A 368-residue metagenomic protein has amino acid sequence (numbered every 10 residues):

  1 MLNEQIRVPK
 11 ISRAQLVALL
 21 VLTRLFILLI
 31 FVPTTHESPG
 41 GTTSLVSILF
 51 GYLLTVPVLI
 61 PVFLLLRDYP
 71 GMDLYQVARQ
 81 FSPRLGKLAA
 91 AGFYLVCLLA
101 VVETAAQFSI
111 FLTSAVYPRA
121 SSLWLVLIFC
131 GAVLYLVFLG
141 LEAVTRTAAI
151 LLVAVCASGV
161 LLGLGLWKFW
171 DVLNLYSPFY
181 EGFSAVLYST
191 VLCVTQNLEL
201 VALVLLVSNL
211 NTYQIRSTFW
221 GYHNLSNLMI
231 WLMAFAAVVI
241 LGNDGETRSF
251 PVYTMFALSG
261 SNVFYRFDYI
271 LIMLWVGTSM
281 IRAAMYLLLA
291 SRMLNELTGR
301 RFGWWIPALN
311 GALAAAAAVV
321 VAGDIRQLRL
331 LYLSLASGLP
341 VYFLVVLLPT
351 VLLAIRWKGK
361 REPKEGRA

Functional and structural regions predicted by a protein language model:
P9-F31, S47, G51, T55 (+6 more regions): Hydrophobic, membrane-embedded alpha-helices of multi-pass small-molecule transporters
A14-F26, L49-F63, A89-L98, V116-F138 (+4 more regions): Transmembrane alpha-helical segments of multi-pass small-molecule transport proteins
L25-S122: Membrane helical hairpin/interfacial module
S38, Q107-T113, G131-L151, N209-Y213 (+2 more regions): Membrane-water interface regions at transmembrane-helix termini and the short interhelical loops of multi-pass membrane
V96, I230-L241, Y265-A315: Alpha-helical transmembrane segments of helical membrane proteins, especially in multi-pass transport, channel
L98-L99, A105, V137, A154-F179 (+2 more regions): Hydrophobic alpha-helical segments and their helix-loop junctions in multi-pass secondary transporters
A105-L123, N209-M229, Y286-L313: Helix-loop-helix connectors at the membrane interface of multi-pass transporters/channels
I240-D268: Membrane-interface interhelical connector segments
